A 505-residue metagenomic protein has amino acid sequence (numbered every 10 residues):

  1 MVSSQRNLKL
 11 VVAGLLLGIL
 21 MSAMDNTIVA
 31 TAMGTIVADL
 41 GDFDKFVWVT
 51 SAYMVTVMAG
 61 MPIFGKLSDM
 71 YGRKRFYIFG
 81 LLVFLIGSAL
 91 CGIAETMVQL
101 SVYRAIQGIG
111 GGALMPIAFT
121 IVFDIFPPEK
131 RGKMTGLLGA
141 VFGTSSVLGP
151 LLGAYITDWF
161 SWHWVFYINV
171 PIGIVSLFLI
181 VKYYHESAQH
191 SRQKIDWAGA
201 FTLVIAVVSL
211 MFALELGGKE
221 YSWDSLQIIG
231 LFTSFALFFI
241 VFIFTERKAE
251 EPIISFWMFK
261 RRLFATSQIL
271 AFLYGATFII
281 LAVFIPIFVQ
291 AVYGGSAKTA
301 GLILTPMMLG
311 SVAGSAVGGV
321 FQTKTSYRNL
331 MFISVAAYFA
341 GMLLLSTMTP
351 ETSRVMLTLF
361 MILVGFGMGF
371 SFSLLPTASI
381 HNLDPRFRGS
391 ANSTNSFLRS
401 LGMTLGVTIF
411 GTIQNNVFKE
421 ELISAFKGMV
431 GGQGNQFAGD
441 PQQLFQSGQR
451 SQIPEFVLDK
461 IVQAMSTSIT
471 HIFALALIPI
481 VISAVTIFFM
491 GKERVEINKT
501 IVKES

Functional and structural regions predicted by a protein language model:
L8-M61, Q99, S161, A198-A200 (+2 more regions): Transmembrane core module of solute transporters
I19, L81, L85-S88, Y103-R104 (+7 more regions): A generic transmembrane-helix signature of 12-TM secondary carrier transporters
I36-V37, L67-S68, L152-F160, L214 (+4 more regions): Interfacial helix-cap and linker-helix signal at transmembrane-aqueous boundaries of multi-pass secondary transporters
K45, K130-L137, T299, F387-T394: Cytoplasmic loop-to-transmembrane helix junctions
M61-A198, L216: Helix-loop-helix hairpins in multi-pass membrane proteins, especially solute transporters
T144, L148, L357-N435: Small-residue-rich alpha-helical segments with characteristic i,i+4
P171-A188, V204-L216, S234-K248, S483-G491: C-terminal membrane-cytosol helix-exit motif in multi-pass small-molecule transporters
S400-F489, I497, K503-S505: Hydrophobic transmembrane architecture of multi-pass small-molecule transporters
